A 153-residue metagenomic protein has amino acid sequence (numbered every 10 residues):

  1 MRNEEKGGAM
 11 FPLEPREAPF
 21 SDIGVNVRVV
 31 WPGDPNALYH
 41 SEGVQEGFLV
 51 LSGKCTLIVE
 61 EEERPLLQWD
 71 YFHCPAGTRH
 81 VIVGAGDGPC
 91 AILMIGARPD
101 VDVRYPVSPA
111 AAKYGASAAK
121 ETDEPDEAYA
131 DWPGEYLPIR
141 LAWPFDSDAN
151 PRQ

Functional and structural regions predicted by a protein language model:
M1-I23, A110-Q153: A short, N-terminal "cap"/entry segment at the start of jelly-roll beta-barrel domains of the cupin/DSBH fold
A9-L13, N26-E42, A76: Conserved short histidine dyad/triad with adjacent acidic residue
S21-N26, V44-E46, G53, A76-T78 (+1 more regions): A generic structural signal for short beta-strands and their flanking turns/coil linkers
V27-P32, H40-I58, I95-A97: Short, conserved beta-strand element in jelly-roll/cupin
G47, E61-G77: Short acidic-glycine-tyrosine-enriched beta hairpin
T56, Q68, A76-D102: Ligand-binding loop in jelly-roll beta-barrel domains
